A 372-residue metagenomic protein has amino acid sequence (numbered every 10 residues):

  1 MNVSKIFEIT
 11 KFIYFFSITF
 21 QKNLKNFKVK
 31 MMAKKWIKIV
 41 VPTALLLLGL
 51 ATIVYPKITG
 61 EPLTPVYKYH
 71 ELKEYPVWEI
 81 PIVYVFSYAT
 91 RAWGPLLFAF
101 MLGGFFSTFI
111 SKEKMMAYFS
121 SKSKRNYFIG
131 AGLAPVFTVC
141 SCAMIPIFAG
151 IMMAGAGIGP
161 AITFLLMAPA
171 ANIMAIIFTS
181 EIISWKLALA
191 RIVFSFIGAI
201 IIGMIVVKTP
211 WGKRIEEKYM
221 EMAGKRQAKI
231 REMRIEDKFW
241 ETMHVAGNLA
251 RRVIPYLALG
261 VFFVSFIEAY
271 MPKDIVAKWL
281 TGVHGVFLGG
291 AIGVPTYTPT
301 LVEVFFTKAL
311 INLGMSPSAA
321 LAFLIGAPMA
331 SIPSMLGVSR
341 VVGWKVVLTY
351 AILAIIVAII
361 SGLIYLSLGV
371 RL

Functional and structural regions predicted by a protein language model:
I13-F15, T19, K25-I37, T64-P76 (+1 more regions): Intrinsically disordered, low-complexity non-transmembrane regions of multi-pass membrane transporters
A33-L45, G49-G60, S121, N126 (+2 more regions): Juxtamembrane and boundary regions of transmembrane helices in multi-pass small-molecule transporters and channels
K68-T138, M144-I145, K238-T296, V304 (+1 more regions): Membrane-embedded alpha-helical segments and adjacent helix-loop junctions characteristic of multi-pass solute
G94, F98, S111, C142-I145 (+5 more regions): Alpha-helical transmembrane segments and their lipid-water interface positions in multi-pass membrane proteins
G94, S120, T163-L166, A190-F194 (+4 more regions): Internal alpha-helical transmembrane segments of multi-pass membrane proteins, especially GPCRs
G103, F137, G198-V206, V264 (+4 more regions): Alpha-helical transmembrane segments of multipass membrane proteins
A134-I192, M271-V346: Membrane-interfacial helix-loop connectors
